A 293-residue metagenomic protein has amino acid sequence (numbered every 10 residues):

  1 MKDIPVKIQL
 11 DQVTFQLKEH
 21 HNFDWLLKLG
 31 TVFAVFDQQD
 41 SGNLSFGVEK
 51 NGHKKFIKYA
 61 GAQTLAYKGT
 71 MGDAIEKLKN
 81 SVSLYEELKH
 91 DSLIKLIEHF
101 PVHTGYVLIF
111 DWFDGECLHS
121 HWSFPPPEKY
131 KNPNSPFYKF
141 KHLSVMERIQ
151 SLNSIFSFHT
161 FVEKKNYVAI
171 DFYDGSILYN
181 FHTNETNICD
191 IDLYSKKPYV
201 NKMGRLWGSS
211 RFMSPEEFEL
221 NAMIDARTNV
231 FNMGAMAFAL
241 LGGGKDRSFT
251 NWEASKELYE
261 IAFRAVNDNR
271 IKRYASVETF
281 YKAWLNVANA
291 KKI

Functional and structural regions predicted by a protein language model:
M1-A34: Juxta-kinase regulatory segment immediately upstream of eukaryotic protein kinase catalytic domains
F33-V35, S41-L84: ATP-binding glycine-rich loop module of kinase domains
L88-H99: Conserved HxN/HPN-centered segment at the entrance to the catalytic loop of eukaryotic protein kinase-like domains
H103-C117, H121, P125: Conserved short submotifs of the Hanks-type protein kinase catalytic core that shape the nucleotide-binding pocket
S151-L152: Activation segment signature within eukaryotic-like protein kinase domains
H159, E163-N180: Catalytic-loop of the protein kinase fold
K202-E217: Conserved activation segment of eukaryotic-like protein kinases, specifically the C-terminal portion of the activation
E216-R227: Conserved end of the kinase activation segment
